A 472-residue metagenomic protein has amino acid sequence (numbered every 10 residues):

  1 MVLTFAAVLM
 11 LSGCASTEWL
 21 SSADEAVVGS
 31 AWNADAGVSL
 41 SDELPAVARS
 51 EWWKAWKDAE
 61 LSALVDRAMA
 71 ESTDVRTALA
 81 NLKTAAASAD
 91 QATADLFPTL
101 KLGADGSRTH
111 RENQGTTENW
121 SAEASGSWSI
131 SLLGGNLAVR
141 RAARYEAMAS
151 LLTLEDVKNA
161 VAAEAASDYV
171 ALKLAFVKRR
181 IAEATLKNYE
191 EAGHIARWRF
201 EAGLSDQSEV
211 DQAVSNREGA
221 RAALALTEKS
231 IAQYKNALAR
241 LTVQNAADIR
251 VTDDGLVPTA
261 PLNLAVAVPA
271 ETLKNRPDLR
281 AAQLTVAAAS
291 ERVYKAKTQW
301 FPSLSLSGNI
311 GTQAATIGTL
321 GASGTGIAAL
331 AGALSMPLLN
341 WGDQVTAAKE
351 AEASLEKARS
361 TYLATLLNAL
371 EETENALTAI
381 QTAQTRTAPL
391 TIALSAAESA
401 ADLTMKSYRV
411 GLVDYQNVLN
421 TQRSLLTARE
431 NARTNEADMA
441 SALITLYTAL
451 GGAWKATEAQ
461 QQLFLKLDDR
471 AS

Functional and structural regions predicted by a protein language model:
M1-A70, R144, E228-K274, T316 (+1 more regions): Terminal intrinsically disordered/low-complexity segments used for targeting and assembly
S16, E51, K57-E60, L64-R67 (+8 more regions): Small/polar-residue-enriched beta-strand and adjacent coil segments characteristic of outer-membrane beta-barrel
L82-T84, A89-Q91, G106, R140-A142 (+26 more regions): Heptad-repeat amphipathic alpha-helical coiled-coil interaction surface used for oligomerization/assembly
N136, L152-V268, A379, A383 (+3 more regions): Periplasmic alpha-helical coiled-coil/stalk elements that build and connect Gram-negative outer-membrane
F200-L204, Y408-L412, A449-A453: A short glycine-centered flexible hinge/capping loop motif at secondary-structure junctions
D206, A369-E372, A376, G411-Y415: Alpha-helical heptad-repeat coiled-coil segments that mediate oligomerization/polymerization in large
D414-L426, A456-F464: Short histidine
